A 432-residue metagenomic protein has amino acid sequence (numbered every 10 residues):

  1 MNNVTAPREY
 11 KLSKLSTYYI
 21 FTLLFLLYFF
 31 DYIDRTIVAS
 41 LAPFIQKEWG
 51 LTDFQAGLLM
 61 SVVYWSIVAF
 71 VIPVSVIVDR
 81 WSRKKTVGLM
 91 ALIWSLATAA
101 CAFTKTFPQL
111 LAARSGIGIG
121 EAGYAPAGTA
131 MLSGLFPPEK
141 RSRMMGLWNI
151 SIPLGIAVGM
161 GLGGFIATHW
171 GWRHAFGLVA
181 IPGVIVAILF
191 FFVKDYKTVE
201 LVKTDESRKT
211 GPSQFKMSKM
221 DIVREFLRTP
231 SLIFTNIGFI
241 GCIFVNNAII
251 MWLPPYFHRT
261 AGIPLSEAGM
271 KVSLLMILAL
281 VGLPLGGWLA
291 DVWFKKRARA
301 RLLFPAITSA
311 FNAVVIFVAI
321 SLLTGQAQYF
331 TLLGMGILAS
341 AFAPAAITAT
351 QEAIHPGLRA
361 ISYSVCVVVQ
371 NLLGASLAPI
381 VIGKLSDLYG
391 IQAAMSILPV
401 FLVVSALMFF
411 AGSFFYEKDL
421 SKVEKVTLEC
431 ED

Functional and structural regions predicted by a protein language model:
P7-S13, K197-F234, T260, D432: Juxtamembrane intracellular "pre-TM" segments in multi-pass secondary transporters
V38-A39, P230-P284, A343, I347 (+1 more regions): Extracytoplasmic gate region of multi-pass secondary transporters
G50, S82, F103-Q109, P137 (+1 more regions): Helix-breaking motifs and short loop linkers at transmembrane-helix boundaries and internal kinks in secondary membrane
A69-K105: Conserved MFS/SLC helix-loop-helix module at the cytosolic interface between two early adjacent transmembrane helices
K85-A99, R301-I316: Structural signature of the two symmetry-related core transmembrane helices
A113-L154: Cytoplasmic helix-loop-helix junction between adjacent transmembrane helices in 12-TM secondary transporters
W148-T198: Helix-loop-helix hairpin linking two adjacent transmembrane segments in secondary transporters
H174-F191, A393-A411: Symmetry-related core transmembrane helices of the 12-TM Major Facilitator Superfamily/SLC fold
